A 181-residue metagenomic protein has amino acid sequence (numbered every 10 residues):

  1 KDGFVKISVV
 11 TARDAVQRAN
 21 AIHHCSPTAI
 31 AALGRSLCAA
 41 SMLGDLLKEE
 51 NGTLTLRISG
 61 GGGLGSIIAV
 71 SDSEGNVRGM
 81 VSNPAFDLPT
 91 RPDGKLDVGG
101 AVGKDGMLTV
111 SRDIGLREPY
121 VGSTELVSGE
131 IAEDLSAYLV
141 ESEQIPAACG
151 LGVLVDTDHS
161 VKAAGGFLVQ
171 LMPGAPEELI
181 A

Functional and structural regions predicted by a protein language model:
K1-A181: Interaction interfaces in information-processing and related assembly proteins
